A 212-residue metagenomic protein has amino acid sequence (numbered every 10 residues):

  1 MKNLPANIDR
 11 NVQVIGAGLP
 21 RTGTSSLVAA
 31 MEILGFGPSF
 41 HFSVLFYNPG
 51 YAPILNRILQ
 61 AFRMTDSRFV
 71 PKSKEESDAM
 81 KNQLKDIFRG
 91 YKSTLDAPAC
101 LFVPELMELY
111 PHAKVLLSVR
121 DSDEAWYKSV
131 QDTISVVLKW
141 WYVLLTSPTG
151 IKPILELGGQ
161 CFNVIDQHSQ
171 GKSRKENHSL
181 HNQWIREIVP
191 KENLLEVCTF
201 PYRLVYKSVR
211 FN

Functional and structural regions predicted by a protein language model:
M1-M80: PAPS-dependent sulfotransferase catalytic core
G16-G18, F42, L95-A99, V119-R120 (+1 more regions): Short His-Asn-centered micro-motif
T24-V28, N48-G50, F102-E105, D123-S129 (+2 more regions): Short catalytic/ligand-binding loop motif for oxyanion handling, primarily in non-cytosolic enzymes, centered on
F36, V44, V103-S173: PAPS-dependent sulfotransferase catalytic domain
N82-Y110, S118-V119: Glycine-rich phosphate-binding loop used to anchor ATP phosphates in small-molecule kinases, encompassing both
A97, D121, H168-S173, I188-Y206: Phosphate-binding beta-loop-alpha motif at adenosine-nucleotide cofactor sites
N177-P190: A short, acidic, amphipathic alpha-helical segment used as a generic capping/interface helix at domain edges
